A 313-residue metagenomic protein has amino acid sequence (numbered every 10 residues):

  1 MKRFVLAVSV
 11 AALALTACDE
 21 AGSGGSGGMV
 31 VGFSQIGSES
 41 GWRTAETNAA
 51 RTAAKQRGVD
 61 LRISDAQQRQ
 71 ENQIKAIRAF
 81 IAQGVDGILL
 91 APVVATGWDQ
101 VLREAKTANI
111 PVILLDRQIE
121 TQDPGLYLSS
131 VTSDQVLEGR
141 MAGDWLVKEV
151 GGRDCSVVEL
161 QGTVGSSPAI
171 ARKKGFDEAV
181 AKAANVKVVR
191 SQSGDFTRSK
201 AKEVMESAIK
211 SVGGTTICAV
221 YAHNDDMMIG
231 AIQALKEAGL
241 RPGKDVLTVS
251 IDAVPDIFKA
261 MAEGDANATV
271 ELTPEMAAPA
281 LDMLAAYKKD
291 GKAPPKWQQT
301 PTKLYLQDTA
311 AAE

Functional and structural regions predicted by a protein language model:
M1-V30, K55, D60, R103-I110 (+1 more regions): Short, low-complexity disordered leader/linker segments with a strong preference for bacterial N-terminal type II
D19, G27, L160, V164 (+3 more regions): Hinge/cleft segment of the Venus flytrap/periplasmic-binding protein
V30-A53, R57, L61-A79, Q83-V85 (+5 more regions): Extracytoplasmic "Venus flytrap"
V31, Q73, S130-S156, K200-K202 (+2 more regions): Hydrophobic alpha-helical segments within soluble ligand-binding/sensing domains
W42-R57, E138-A142, S167-V186, K200 (+2 more regions): Short, solvent-exposed amphipathic alpha-helices that sit in or adjacent to ligand/effector-binding or catalytic
I63-D65, T121-W145, E159-L160, S191 (+1 more regions): Short beta-strand elements at the ligand-binding edges of bilobed clamshell
L90-T107, F176, R190, G194-K259: Hydrophobic alpha-helical
T96, Q100-L137, S156, V254-A262 (+1 more regions): Flexible loop/hinge segments that line or gate small-molecule binding clefts
